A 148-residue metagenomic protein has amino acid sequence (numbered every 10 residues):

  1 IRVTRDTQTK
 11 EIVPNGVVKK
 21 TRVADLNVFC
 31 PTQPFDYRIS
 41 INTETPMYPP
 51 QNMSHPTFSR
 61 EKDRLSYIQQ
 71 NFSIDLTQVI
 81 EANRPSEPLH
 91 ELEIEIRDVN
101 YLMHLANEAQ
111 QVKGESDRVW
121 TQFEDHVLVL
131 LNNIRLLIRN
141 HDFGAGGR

Functional and structural regions predicted by a protein language model:
I1-R148: Phosphate-end processing signature that detects enzymes handling 5′-triphosphorylated RNA and polyphosphate
